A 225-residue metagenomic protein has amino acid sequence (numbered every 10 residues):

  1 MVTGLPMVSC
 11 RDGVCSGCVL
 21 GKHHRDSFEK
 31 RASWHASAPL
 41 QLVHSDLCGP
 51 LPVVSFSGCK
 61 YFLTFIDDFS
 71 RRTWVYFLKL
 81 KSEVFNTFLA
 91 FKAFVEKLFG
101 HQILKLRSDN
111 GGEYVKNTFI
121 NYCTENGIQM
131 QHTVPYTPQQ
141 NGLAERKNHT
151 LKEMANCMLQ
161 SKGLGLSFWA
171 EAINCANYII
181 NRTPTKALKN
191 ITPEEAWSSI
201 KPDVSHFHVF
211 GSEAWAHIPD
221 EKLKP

Functional and structural regions predicted by a protein language model:
M1-P225: Anionic group-binding determinants
